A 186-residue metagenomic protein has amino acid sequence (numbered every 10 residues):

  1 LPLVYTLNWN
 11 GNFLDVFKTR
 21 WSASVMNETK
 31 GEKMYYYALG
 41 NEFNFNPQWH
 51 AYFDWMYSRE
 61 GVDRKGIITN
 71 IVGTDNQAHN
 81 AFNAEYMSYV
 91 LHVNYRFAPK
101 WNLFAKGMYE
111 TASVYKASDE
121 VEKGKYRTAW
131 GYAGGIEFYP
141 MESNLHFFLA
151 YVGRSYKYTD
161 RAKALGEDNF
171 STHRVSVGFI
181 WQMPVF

Functional and structural regions predicted by a protein language model:
L1-L3, A23-T29, Y35, W55-G61 (+5 more regions): Transmembrane beta-strands of outer-membrane beta-barrel pores
L1-L7, G31-Y37, N83-Y89, Y126-Y132 (+1 more regions): Residues that define the transmembrane beta-barrel architecture of outer-membrane proteins
L1-N70: Signature for the C-terminal beta-barrel architecture of outer-membrane proteins
T6-N10, A38-E42, V90-N94, A133-E137 (+1 more regions): Outer-membrane beta-barrel architecture
N10-V16, N44-H50, A98-N102, M141-L145 (+1 more regions): Outer-membrane beta-barrel channels and translocator barrels
D15-W21, A51-F53, L91, L103-A105 (+3 more regions): Transmembrane beta-strands of outer-membrane beta-barrel proteins
S24-N27, A38, N70-N80, Y115-G124 (+1 more regions): Extracellular loop and loop/strand-boundary signature of outer-membrane beta-barrel proteins
I136-P140, N169-F186: Outer-membrane beta-barrel "beta-signal"
